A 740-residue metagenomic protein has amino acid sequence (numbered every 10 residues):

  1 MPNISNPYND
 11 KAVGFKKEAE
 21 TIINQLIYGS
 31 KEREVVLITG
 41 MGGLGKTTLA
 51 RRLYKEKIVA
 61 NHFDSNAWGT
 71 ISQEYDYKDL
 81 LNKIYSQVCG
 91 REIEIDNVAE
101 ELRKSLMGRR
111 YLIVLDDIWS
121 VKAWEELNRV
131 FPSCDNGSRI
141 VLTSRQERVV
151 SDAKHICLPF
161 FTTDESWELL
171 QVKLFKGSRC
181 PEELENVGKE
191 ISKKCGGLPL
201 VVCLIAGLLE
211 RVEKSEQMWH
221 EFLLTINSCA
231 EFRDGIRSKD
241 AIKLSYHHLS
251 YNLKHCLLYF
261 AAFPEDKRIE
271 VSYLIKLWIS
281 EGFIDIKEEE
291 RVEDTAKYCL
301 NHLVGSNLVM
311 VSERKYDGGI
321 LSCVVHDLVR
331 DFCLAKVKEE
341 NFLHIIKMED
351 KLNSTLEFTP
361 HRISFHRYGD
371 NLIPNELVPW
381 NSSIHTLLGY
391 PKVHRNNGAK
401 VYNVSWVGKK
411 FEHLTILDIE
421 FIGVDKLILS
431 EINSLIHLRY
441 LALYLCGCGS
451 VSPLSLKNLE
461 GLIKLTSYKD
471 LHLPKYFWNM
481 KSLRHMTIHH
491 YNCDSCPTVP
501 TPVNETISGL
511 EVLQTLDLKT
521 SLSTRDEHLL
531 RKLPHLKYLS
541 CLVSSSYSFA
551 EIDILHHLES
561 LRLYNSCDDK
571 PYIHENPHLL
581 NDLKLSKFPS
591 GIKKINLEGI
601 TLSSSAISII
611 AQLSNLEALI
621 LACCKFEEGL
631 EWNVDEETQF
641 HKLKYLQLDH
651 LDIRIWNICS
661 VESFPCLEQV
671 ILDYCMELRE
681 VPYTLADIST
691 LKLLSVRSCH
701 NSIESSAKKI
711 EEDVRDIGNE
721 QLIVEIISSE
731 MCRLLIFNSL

Functional and structural regions predicted by a protein language model:
M1-G42, T48-R51, L223, N227 (+8 more regions): Regulatory and partner-binding modules of innate immune sensors/adaptors
M1-L44, T48-K57, N61-D64, T70-S72 (+6 more regions): N-terminal flanking helix/linker immediately upstream of nucleotide/cofactor-binding cores
K46-T47, D116, L198, L303 (+1 more regions): Short, conserved phosphate/pyrophosphate- and ester-handling motifs at nucleotide-, phospho-/glycolipid
K55, W119, S144-S151, D370 (+6 more regions): Short, polar loop motifs at secondary-structure junctions
K55-H62, A99-F161: A conserved switch/coupling segment of P-loop NTPase cores
I84, C89-D96, E100, N136-S138 (+5 more regions): Non-catalytic, charged helical/coil tracts that couple and regulate nucleotide-powered enzyme cores
R103-L106, Y111, E349-H361, S452-L465 (+1 more regions): Cross-kingdom leucine-rich repeat
P132-C134, P181, L208-C256, A261-L435 (+5 more regions): Surface-exposed helical/coil interface segments that assemble multiprotein signaling complexes
